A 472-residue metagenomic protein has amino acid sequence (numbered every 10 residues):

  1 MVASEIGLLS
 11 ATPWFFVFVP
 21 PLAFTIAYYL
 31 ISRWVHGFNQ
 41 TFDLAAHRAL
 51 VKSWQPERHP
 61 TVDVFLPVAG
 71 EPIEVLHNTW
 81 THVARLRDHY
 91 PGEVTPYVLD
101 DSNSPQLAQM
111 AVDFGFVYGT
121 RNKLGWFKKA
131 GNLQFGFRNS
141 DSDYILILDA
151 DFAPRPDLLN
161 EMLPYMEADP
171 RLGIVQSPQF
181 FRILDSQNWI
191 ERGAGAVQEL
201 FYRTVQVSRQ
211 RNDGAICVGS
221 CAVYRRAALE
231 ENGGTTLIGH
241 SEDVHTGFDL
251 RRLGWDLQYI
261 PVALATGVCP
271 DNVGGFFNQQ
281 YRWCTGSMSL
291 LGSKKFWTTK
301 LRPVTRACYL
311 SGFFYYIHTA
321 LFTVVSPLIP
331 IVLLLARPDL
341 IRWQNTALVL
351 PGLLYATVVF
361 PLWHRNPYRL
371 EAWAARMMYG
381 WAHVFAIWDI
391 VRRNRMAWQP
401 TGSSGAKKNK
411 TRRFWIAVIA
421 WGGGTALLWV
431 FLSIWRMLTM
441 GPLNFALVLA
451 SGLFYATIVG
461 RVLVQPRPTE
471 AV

Functional and structural regions predicted by a protein language model:
M1-P56, A111-D113, H318-T319, L438-V472: N-terminal membrane-anchoring/stem segments of glycan-assembly enzymes
G7-F16, F38-S53, N212, V273 (+1 more regions): Basic/Trp-rich segment in TM-proximal cytosolic loops or flexible interdomain/linker regions
V35, T120-Y144, P156-H240, R251-R252 (+2 more regions): Long helical/loop segments within the catalytic core of UDP-sugar-dependent glycosyltransferases, especially the large
P60-F65, T95, H245: Cell-envelope/extracellular polymer assembly enzymes that use nucleotide-activated donors
T79-E93: Short, acidic, metal-binding catalytic loop of nucleotide-sugar glycosyltransferases
L99-L107, K123-L124: A conserved acidic beta->alpha catalytic loop
D149-A153, L250: The conserved acidic donor/metal-binding loop of glycosyltransferases
I238, G247-A265: Catalytic donor-sugar/metal-binding loop of nucleotide-sugar-dependent glycosyltransferases
